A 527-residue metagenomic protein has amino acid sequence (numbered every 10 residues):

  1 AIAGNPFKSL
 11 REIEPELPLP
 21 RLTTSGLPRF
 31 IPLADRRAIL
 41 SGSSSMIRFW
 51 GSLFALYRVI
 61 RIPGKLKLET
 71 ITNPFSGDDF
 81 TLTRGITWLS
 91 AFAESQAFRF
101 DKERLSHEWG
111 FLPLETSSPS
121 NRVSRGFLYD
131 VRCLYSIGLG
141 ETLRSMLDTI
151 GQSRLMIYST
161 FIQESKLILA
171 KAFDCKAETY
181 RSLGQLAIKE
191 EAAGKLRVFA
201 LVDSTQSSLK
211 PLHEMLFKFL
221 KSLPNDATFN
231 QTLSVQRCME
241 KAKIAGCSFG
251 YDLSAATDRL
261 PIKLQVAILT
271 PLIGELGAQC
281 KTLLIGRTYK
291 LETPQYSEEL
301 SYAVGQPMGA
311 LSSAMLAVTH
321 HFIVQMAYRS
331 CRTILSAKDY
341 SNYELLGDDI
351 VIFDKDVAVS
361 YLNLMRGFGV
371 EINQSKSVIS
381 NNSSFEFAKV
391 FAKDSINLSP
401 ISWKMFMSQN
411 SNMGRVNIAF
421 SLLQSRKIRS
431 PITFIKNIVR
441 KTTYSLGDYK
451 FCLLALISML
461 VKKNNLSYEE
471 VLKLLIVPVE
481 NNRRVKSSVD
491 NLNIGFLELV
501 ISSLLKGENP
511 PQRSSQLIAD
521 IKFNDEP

Functional and structural regions predicted by a protein language model:
A1-A192, D448-P527: Non-catalytic, polymerase-adjacent accessory regions of viral genome-replication enzymes
L53-L56, S204-L220, P224, L264-I268 (+4 more regions): Short, Φ-rich (hydrophobic/aromatic) sequence segments
L143-I150, R154-L167, K210, A303 (+1 more regions): Surface-exposed, low-hydrophobicity interaction/linker segments
M156, K166-L167, F219-T228, G277-A278: Short secondary-structure capping/junction motifs at helix and strand boundaries
F173-G194, C238-E240, C280-S297: Reverse-transcriptase-like RNA-dependent polymerase core
G194-Y251, A255, A314, L335: Active-site-proximal segment of RNA-dependent polymerases
A242-L346, V351-F368, S375-D394, P400 (+2 more regions): Conserved polymerase palm-domain catalytic core
A358-P527: C-terminal polymerase-core module
